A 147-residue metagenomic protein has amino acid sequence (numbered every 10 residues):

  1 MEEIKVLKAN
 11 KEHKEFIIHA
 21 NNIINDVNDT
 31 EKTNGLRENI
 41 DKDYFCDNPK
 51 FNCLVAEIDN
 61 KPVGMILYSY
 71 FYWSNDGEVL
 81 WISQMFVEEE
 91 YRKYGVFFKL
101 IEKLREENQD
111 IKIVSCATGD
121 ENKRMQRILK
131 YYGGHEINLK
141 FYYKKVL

Functional and structural regions predicted by a protein language model:
E3-H19: A short beta-loop-alpha structural element at the N-terminal edge of CoA-dependent acyl/N-acetyltransferase catalytic
I18-K42: Conserved GNAT-fold acetyl-CoA-binding loop/helix
D43-V55: A short helix-loop-beta-strand connector motif used in the catalytic cores of GNAT acetyltransferases and, in some
C53-V55, K61-Y70, W81, F86: Conserved beta-strand in the GNAT
W73-V79: A short, polar/charged loop-to-alpha-helix boundary motif
I82-R92, T118: A short, internal acetyl-CoA/4′-phosphopantetheine-binding micro-motif in the GNAT/acyltransferase core
V87, K93-E106, R127, Y131: Conserved acetyl-CoA-binding loop-helix of GNAT-fold acetyltransferases
F98, S115, D120-L139: Conserved active-site alpha-helix within GNAT-family acetyltransferase domains
